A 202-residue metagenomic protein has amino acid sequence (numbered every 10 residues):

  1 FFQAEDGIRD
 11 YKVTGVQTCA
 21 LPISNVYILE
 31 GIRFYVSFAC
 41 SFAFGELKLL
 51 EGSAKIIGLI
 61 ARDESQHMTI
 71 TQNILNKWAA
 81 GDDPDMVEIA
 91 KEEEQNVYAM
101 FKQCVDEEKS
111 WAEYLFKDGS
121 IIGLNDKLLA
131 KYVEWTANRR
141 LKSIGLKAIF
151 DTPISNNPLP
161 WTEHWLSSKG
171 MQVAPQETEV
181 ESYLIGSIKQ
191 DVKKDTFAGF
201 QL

Functional and structural regions predicted by a protein language model:
F1-C19: Single conserved hydrophobic/aromatic residue that forms the stacking wall/gate of nucleotide- or nucleobase-binding
A20-P22, E51: Short, well-ordered loop/turn elements at secondary-structure boundaries
P22-F44, Q66-I70: Alpha-helical bundle segments that constitute or directly flank the non-heme di-iron/ferroxidase center
G31-I32, G58-T69, Q95-D106: Generic structural signal for well-ordered, non-transmembrane alpha-helical segments in soluble/cytosolic regions
A39-L59, N73-N96, A112-G123: Inter-helical turn/loop segments and adjacent helix faces that build the functional surface of alpha-helical bundle
D83-L202: Extended, helix-rich structural scaffolds rather than catalytic motifs
